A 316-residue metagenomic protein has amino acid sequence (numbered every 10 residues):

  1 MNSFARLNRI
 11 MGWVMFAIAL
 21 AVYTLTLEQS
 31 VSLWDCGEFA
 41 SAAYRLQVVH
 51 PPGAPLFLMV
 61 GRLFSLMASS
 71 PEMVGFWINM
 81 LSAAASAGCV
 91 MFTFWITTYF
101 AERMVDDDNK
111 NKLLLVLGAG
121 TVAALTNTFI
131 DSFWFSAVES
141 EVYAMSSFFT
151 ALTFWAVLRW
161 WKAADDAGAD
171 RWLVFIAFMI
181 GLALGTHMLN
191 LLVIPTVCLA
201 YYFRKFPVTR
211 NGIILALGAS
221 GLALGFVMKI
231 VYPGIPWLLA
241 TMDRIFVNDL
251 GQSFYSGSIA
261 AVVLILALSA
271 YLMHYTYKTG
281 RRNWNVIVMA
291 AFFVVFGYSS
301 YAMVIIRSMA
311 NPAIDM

Functional and structural regions predicted by a protein language model:
M1-V22, G88, K112-T121, A261-G297: Start-transfer (signal-anchor) and selected internal transmembrane alpha helices of multi-pass inner/ER membrane
R6-L33, N127-F129, H187, G225-I230 (+1 more regions): Transmembrane signal-anchor helices characteristic of membrane glycosylation enzymes that use polyprenol
W13, M80-N109, L152-R159: Transmembrane-helix motifs of polytopic, lipid-linked glycan transferases
T26-E28, P71-N79, M104-L113, G120-S147 (+2 more regions): Aromatic- and kink-enriched transmembrane "portal" helix at the membrane-lumen/periplasm boundary that abuts
L27-F39, V49-G61, I314-M316: Extracytoplasmic catalytic/substrate-binding loops of multi-pass membrane glycan-assembly enzymes
A43-M73, M80-A84, M91: Short hydrophobic/aromatic helix or loop-helix immediately within or flanking a transmembrane segment in polytopic
A101, D106-L114, T153-L173, L199-R210 (+2 more regions): Membrane-interface transmembrane helices that cradle and orient dolichyl/undecaprenyl
G118-T121, A156, A163-G181, R210-L222: Short hydrophobic alpha-helices at membrane interfaces in multi-pass membrane enzymes
